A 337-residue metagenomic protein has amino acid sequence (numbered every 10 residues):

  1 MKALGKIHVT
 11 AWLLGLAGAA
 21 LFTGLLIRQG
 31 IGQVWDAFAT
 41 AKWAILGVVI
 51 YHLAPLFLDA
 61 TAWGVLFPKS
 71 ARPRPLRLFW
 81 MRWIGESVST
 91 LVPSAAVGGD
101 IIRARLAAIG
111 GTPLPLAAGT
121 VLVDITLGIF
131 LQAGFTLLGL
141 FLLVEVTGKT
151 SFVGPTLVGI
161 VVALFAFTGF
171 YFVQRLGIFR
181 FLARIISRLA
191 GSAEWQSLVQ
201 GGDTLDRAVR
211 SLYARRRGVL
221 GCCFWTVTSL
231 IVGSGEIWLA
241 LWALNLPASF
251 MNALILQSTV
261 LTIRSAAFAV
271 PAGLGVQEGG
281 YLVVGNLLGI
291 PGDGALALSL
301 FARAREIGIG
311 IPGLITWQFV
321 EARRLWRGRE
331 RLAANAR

Functional and structural regions predicted by a protein language model:
M1-D36, G85-S192, L274-R337: Transmembrane helix-loop-helix hairpins in multi-pass inner-membrane proteins
L4-G5, Q33-A41, A71-R74, G110-G111 (+2 more regions): Helix-boundary and loop/linker segments of multi-pass membrane transporters
W12-L13, I45-I50, P75-W80, A118 (+3 more regions): Hydrophobic alpha-helical transmembrane segments
I45-L53, F79, W83-L91, L122 (+4 more regions): Hydrophobic faces of transmembrane alpha-helices in multi-pass small-molecule transporters and flippases across diverse
L53-T61, V65-P68, T90-I101, A266-Q277: Short helix-coil transition sites and intra-membrane helix breaks within transmembrane domains of multi-pass
A60-I84, A240-S258, Y281: Membrane-embedded helical hairpins/re-entrant loop segments and their flanking transmembrane helices within multi-pass
S197-L244: Alpha-helical transmembrane segments and their immediate interhelical loop/hinge regions in multi-pass membrane
Q257-V270, A302-I309: Transmembrane helix-bundle signature of multi-pass secondary active exporters and lipid flippases
